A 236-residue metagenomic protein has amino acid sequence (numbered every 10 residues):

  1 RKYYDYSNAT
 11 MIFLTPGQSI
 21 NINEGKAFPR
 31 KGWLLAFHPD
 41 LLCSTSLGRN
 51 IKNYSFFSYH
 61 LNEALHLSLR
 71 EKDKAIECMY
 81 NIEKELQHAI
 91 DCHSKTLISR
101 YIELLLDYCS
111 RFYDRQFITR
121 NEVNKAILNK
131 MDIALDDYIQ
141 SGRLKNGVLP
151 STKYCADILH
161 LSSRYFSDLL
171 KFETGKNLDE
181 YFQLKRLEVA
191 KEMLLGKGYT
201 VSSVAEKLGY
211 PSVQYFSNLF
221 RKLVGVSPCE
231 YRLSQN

Functional and structural regions predicted by a protein language model:
R1-S58, D91: N-terminal regulatory/effector-sensing and dimerization cores that precede helix-turn-helix DNA-binding domains
A9, Y154-L161, F166, L170 (+3 more regions): Append "Primarily bacterial transcriptional regulators
F57-L104, Y108-C109, M131: Amphipathic alpha-helical segments enriched in hydrophobic/aromatic residues interleaved with Lys/Arg
R111-E122: C-terminal regulatory or interaction extensions
N121-L159, Y181-Y199: A short, Lys/Arg-enriched amphipathic alpha-helix from helix-turn-helix/homeodomain DNA-binding modules
F172-Q214, L233-N236: Terminal helix-turn-helix DNA-binding modules in bacterial transcription factors
S217-N236: …primarily DNA-binding HTH/wHTH and HhH modules…
